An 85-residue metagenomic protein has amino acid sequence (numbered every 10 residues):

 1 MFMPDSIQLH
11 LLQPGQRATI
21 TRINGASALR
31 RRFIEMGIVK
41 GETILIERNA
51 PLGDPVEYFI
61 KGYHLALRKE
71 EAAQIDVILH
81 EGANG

Functional and structural regions predicted by a protein language model:
M1-Q13, H80-G85: C-terminal regulatory/oligomerization modules of transcriptional regulators
D5, A28-R32: Short alpha-helix capping/helix-loop boundary micro-motifs
L9, F33-G37: Short, surface-exposed secondary-structure edge patches
R22-A26: A structural micro-motif recognizing beta-strand termini and the immediately following turn/loop segments
G53, E57-G85: C-terminal structural segments of small proteins and small subunits
